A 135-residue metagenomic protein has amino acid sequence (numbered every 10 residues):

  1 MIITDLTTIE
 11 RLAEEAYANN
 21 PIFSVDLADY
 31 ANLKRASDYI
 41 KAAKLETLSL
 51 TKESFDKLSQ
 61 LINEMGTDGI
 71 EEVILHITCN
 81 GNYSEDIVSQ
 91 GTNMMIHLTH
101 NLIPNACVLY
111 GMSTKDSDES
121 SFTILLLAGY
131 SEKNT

Functional and structural regions predicted by a protein language model:
M1-T135: Tubulin/FtsZ superfamily GTPase core signature
